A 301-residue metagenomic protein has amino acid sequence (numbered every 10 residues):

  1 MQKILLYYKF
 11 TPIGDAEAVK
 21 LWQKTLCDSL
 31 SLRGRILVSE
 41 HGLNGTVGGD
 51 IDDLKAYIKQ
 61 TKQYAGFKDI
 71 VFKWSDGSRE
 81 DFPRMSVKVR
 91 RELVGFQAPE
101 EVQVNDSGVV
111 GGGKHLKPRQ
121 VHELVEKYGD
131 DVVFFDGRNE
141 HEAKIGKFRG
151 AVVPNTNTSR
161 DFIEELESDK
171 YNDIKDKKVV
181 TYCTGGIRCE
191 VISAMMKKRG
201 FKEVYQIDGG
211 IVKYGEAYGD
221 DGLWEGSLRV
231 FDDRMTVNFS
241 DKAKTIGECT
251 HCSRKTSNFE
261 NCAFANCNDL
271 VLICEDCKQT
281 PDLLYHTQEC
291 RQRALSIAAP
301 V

Functional and structural regions predicted by a protein language model:
M1-G112, H122, V132, N139-V179 (+1 more regions): Rhodanese-like catalytic fold shared by cysteine-dependent sulfurtransferases and DSP/PTP-type phosphatases
L116-Q120: A Trp-anchored, charged/polar loop motif used as the substrate-binding/catalytic surface of acyl/ester-handling
